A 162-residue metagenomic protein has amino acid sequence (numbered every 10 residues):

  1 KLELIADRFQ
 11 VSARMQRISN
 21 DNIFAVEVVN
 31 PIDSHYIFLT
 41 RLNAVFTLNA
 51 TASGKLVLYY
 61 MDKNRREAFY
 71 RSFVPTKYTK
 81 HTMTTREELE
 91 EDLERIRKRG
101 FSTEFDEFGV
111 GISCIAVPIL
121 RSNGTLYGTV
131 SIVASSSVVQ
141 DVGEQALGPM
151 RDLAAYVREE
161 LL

Functional and structural regions predicted by a protein language model:
K1-R71: Amphipathic alpha-helical effector-binding/dimerization core of metabolite-sensing transcriptional regulators
L2-I5, A13-R14, T76-T82, R99-F105: Short helix-to-loop capping/linker segments positioned immediately adjacent to catalytic or ligand/cofactor-binding
L4, R8, A68, D92-R95 (+3 more regions): Solvent-exposed, charged/polar functional surfaces in cytosolic regulatory/catalytic domains
F46-A50, T82, R86-L89: Hydrophobic alpha-helical segments and helix-packing faces
G54, L58, D62, R151-R158 (+1 more regions): Short amphipathic alpha-helical signal-transduction/dimerization elements
N64-R65, K77, G143-E144: Short, glycine- and charge-enriched coil/turn segments that flank and shape catalytic ligand pockets
V74-Y78, S135-S136: A short, mixed-charge helix-start or loop-turn motif at secondary-structure junctions
T85-Y156: Extended hydrophobic
